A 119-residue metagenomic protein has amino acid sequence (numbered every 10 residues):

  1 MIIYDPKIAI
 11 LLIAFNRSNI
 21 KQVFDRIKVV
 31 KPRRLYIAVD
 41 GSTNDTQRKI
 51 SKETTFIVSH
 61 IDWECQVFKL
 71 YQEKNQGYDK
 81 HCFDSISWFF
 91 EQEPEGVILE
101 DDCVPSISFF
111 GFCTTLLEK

Functional and structural regions predicted by a protein language model:
M1-V29: N-proximal low-complexity "stem/linker" segments adjacent to membrane-targeting elements
I10-L12, I37, I98: Structural beta-sheet core signal
Q22, R26, E53, D84 (+1 more regions): Alpha-helical elements of Rossmann-like donor-binding domains used by nucleotide-donor carbohydrate transfer enzymes
R26-L70: Acidic donor-binding segment of Leloir-type glycosyltransferases
K74-H81: A short, glycine-/small-residue-rich helix N-cap motif at loop->alpha-helix starts within glycosyltransferase
F83-E95: Active-site nucleotide-sugar/metal-binding loop of Leloir-type enzymes
E93-V104: Short beta-strand-to-loop acidic/aromatic patch adjacent to the donor-nucleotide binding site
I107-K119: Conserved donor-nucleotide/metal-binding helix-loop-beta segment in metal-dependent transferases, i.e., the alpha-helix
